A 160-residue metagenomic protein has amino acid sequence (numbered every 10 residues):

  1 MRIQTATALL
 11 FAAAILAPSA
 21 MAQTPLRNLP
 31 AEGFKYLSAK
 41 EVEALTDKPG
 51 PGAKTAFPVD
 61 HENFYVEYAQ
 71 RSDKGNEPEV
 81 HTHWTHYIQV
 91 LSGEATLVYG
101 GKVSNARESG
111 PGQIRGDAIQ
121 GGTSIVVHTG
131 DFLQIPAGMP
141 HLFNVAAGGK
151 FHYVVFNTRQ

Functional and structural regions predicted by a protein language model:
M1-I3: N-terminal secretory signal peptides that target proteins for export/translocation
T7-S19: Bacterial N-terminal signal peptides
S19-V80: A short, N-terminal "cap"/entry segment at the start of jelly-roll beta-barrel domains of the cupin/DSBH fold
H61, T82-T85, V90, G148: Extracytoplasmic
E79, T85-Q89, S124-I125, L133: His/acidic/aromatic-lined binding-pocket segments of jelly-roll/cupin-type domains and related regulatory beta-sandwich
E94-L97: Short beta-strand segments in beta-sandwich/barrel cores
K102-A137: Short acidic-glycine-tyrosine-enriched beta hairpin
V126-D131, A137-Q160: Ligand-binding loop in jelly-roll beta-barrel domains
